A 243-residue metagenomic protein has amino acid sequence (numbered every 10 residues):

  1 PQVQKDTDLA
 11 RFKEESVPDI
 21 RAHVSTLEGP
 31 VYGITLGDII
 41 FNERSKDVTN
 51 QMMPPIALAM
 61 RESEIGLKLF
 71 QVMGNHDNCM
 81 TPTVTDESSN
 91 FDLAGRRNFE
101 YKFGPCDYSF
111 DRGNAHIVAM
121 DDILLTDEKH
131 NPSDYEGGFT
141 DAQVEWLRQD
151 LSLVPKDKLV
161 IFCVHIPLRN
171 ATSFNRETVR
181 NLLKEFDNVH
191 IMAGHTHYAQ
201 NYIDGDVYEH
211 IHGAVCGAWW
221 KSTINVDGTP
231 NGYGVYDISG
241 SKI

Functional and structural regions predicted by a protein language model:
P1-D47: N-terminal active-site segment of His-dependent metallophosphoesterases
V31-G33, V160, V189: Conserved acidic residues
L36, L151-N170: Short acidic, glycine-rich surface-loop motifs adjacent to enzyme active sites
G37-D38, G74-N75, H165, G194-H195: Active-site glycine-centered loops adjacent to acidic/histidine catalytic or metal-binding residues that shape
I40-F41, D77, L168, Y198: Short active-site segment of divalent metal-dependent hydrolases/proteases that encodes the spacing between
R44-K156, N175-M192, N201-I238: Extended active-site neighborhood of metal-dependent phosphoesterases/phosphodiesterases
C163-P167, V189-A199: Histidine-centered catalytic micro-motifs
K242-I243: Surface beta-strand/loop "capping" patches
